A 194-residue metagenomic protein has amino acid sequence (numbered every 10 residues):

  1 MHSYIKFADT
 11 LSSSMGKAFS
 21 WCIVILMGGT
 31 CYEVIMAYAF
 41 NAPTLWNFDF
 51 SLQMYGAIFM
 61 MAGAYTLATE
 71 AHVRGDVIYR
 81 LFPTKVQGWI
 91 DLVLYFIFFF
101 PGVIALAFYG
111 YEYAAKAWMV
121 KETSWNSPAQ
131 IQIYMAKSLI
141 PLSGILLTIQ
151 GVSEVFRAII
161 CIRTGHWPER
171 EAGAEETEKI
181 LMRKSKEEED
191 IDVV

Functional and structural regions predicted by a protein language model:
M1-V194: Alpha-helical transmembrane segments and membrane-interface helix-loop junctions in multi-pass membrane proteins
